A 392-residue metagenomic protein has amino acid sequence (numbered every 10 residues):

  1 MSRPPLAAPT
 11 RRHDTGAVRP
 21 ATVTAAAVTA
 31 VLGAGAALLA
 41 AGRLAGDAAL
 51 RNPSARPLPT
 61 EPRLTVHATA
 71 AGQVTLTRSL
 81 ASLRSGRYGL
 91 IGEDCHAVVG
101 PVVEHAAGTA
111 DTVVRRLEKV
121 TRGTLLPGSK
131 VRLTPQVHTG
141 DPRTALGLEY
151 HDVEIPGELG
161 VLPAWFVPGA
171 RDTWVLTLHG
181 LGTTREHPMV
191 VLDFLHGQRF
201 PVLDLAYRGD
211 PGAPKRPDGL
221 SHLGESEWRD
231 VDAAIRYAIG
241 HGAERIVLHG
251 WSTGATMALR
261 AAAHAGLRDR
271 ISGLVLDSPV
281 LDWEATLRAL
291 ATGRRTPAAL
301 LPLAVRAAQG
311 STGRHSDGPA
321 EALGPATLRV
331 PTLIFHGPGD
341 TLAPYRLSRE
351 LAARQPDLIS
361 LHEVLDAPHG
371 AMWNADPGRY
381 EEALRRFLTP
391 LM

Functional and structural regions predicted by a protein language model:
M1-A145: N-terminal targeting or regulatory segments adjacent to alpha/beta-hydrolase or S9 domains
E158-P214: Short, surface-exposed "cap/lid" segments of acyl-processing enzymes
L220-H241, V247, R260: Alpha/beta-hydrolase active-site loop
A263-D317: Hydrolase active-site cap/lid region
T327-R329, I334-H336, D340: Short beta-strand/loop motif that positions the catalytic acidic residue of the alpha/beta-hydrolase fold
P338-A343, G370-A371: Acidic catalytic loop of the alpha/beta-hydrolase fold
P344-A353: Short alpha-helix in the alpha/beta-hydrolase fold that links the catalytic acid
A367-E381: Catalytic histidine-centered segment of alpha/beta-hydrolase-like enzymes
